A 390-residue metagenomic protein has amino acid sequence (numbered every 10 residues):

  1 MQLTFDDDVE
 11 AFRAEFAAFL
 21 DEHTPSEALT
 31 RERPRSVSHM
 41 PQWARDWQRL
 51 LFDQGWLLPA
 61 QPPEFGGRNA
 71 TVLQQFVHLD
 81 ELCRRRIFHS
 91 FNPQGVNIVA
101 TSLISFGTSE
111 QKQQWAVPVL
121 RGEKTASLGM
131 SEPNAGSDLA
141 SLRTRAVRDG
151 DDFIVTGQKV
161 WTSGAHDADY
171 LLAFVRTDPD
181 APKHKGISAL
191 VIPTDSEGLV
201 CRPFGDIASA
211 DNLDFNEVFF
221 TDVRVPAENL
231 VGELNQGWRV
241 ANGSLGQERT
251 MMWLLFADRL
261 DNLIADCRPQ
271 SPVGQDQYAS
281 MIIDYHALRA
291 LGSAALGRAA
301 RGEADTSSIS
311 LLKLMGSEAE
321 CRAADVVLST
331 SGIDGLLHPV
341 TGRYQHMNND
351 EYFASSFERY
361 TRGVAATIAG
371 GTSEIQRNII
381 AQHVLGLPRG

Functional and structural regions predicted by a protein language model:
M1-F91, Q114, P118, S271-G274 (+5 more regions): Amphipathic, small/basic residue-rich leader segments at the start of a protein or domain
Q2, V77-H78, I98, V240-G243 (+2 more regions): Glycine-rich phosphate/cofactor-binding loops in nucleotide/flavin-utilizing enzymes
F5, V200-A290, A366: Glycine-rich beta->alpha junctions and the first turn(s) of the following alpha-helix
A28-V37, P272, H286-N348: C-terminal helix-coil-helix/basic helical segment that borders enzyme active sites and/or dimer interfaces and provides
R45-Q48, F52-Q113, V117-E123, G164-Y170 (+8 more regions): Internal helix-loop-helix
A135, V160-A165, A210, G246 (+1 more regions): Glycine-rich phosphate/pyrophosphate-binding beta-alpha loops
T144-V147: A structural signal for short hydrophobic beta-strand segments in well-ordered beta-sheet cores
T156-F204: A short core secondary-structure module
